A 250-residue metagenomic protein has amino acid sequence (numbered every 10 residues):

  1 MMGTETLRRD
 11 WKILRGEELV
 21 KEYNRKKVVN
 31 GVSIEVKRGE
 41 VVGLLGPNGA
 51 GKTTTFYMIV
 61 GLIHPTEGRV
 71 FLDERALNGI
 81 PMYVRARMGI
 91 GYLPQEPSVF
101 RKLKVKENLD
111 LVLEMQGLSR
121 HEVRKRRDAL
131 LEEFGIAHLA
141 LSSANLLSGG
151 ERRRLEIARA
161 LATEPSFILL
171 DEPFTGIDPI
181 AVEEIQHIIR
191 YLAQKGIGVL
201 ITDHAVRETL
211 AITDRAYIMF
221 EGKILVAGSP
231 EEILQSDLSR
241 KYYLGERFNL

Functional and structural regions predicted by a protein language model:
L45-P47: The feature captures the beta-strand-to-loop junction immediately N-terminal to the Walker
V60: Helix-to-loop junction immediately C-terminal to a conserved catalytic motif
D110, H121-L139, Q186-R190, L238: Conserved ABC ATPase "signature" region
S143-L147, E151: Conserved ABC ATPase signature
E164: Conserved catalytic motifs of ABC-family nucleotide-binding domains
I168-E172: Catalytic Walker B motif of ABC-type/P-loop ATPase nucleotide-binding domains
